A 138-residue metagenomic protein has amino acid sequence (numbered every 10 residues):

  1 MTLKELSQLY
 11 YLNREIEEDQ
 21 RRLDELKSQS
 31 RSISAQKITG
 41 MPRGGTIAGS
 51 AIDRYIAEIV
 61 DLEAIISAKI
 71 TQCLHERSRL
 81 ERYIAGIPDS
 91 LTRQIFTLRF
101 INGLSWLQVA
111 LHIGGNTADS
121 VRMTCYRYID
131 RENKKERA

Functional and structural regions predicted by a protein language model:
M1-Y83, K134-A138: N-terminal interaction/assembly modules
Q29, L98, H112: Short acidic/histidine-centered micro-motifs embedded in hydrophobic/aromatic stretches that mark compact functional
G86-I87, G115: Short, conserved sequence motifs enriched in acidic/basic residues, glycine, and aromatics that mark functional "hot
P88-N102: Short amphipathic alpha helix immediately N-terminal
G103-S105, N116: Residue-level signal for the short linker/turn that defines the boundary of a DNA-recognition helix
L107-L111: Short alpha-helical "recognition helix" segments of helix-turn-helix
I113-T124: Short, basic interhelical loop/turn and adjoining N-cap of the next helix at nucleic-acid- or acidic-partner-contacting
C125, I129: DNA major-groove recognition helix of helix-turn-helix
